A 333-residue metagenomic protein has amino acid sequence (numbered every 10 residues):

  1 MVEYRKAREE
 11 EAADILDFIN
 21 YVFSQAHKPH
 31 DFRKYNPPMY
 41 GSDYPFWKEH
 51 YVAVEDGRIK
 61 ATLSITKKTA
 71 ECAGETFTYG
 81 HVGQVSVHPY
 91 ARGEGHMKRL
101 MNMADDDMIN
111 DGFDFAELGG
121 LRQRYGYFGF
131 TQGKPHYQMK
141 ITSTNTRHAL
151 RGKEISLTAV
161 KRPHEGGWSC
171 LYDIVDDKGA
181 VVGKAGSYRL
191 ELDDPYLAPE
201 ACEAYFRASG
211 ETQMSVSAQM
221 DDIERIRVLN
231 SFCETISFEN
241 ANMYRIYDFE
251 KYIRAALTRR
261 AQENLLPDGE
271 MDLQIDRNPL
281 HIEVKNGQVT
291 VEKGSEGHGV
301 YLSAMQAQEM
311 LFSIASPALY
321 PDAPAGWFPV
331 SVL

Functional and structural regions predicted by a protein language model:
M1-K67, G74-H81, H136-Y137, T142-K178 (+1 more regions): Short amphipathic alpha-helix that is part of the acyltransferase structural core
V2-E9, A13, E55, T144-L333: Intrinsically disordered, low-complexity, positively biased terminal segments
A13, D17, D56-R58, R99-N102 (+3 more regions): Replace "anionic and nucleotidyl ligands
I15, I19, G93-N102, F113-F130: Extended hydrophobic secondary-structure segments
K68-A70, Y90, Q123: Short coil/turn motifs at secondary-structure junctions
Q84-V87, G93-D106, P195-R207: Conserved acetyl-CoA-binding loop-helix of GNAT-fold acetyltransferases
M101, D106-G120, G210-M220: Conserved GNAT acetyl-CoA-binding A-motif
N110-D114, G120-Q138, D221-S237: Conserved active-site alpha-helix within GNAT-family acetyltransferase domains
